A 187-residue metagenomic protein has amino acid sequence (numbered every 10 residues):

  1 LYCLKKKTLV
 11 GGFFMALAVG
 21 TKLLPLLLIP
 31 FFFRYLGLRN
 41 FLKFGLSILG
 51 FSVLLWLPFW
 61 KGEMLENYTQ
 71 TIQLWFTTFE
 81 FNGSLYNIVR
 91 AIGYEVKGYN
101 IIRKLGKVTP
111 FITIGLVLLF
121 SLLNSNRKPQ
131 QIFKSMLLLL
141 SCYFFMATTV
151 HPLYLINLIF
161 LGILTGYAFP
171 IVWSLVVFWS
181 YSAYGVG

Functional and structural regions predicted by a protein language model:
L1-V10: Membrane-interface transmembrane helices that cradle and orient dolichyl/undecaprenyl
L9-R34, L54, F145-Y154, A168: Transmembrane helices and adjacent periplasmic/lumenal helix-loop junctions of polyprenol-phosphate-dependent
F14, L26-P30, I114-L118, M136-Y143 (+1 more regions): Hydrophobic, membrane-inserted alpha-helices
L27-G50: Perimembrane helix-loop-helix junctions
F44, K128-M136, G166-S174: Membrane-interfacial loop-to-transmembrane alpha-helix junctions, especially the N-terminal start
G50-W75, N157: Transmembrane-lumen/periplasm boundary regions of multi-pass, lipid-linked membrane glycan transferases
L74-T149: Aromatic/glycine/proline-enriched transmembrane-helix motif characteristic of membrane-embedded glycan-assembly enzymes
A168-G187: Aromatic-enriched
